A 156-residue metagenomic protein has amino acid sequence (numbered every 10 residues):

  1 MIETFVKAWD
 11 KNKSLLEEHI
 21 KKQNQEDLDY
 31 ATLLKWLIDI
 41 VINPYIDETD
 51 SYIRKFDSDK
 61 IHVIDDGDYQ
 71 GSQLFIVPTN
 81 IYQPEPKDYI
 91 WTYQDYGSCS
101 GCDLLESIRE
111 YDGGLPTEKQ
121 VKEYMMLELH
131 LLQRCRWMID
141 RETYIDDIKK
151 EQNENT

Functional and structural regions predicted by a protein language model:
M1-G67, L104-T156: N-terminal domain-onset segments
G67-S72, V77-R109: Acidic, low-complexity, intrinsically disordered interaction modules
